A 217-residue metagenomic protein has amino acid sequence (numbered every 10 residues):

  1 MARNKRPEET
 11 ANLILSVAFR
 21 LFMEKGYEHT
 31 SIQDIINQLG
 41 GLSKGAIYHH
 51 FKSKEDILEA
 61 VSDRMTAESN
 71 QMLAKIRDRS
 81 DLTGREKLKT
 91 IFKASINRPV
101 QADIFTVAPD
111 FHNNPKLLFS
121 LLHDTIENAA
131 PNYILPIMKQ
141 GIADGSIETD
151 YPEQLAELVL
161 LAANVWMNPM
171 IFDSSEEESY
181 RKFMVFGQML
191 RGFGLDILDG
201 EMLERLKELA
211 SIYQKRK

Functional and structural regions predicted by a protein language model:
T10-A18, I35, V61-M65, S69: Generic hydrophobic, amphipathic alpha-helix propensity
L21-D56, A60: Helix-turn-helix
L42, E68, R98-T106, G141 (+1 more regions): A short secondary-structure junction motif
K54, V61, M65, S69 (+4 more regions): Hydrophobic/aromatic residues within well-ordered alpha-helical segments
A60, A74-F105, A156-V159: Hydrophobic alpha-helical connector segments
L73, A129-V159, A163, M170-S174: Hydrophobic alpha-helical bundle segments that form small-molecule/ligand-binding pockets
V100-S146: Short secondary-structure transition hinges
K139, A143-D144, F172-K217: C-terminal peripheral helix-coil segments that are non-catalytic and often amphipathic
